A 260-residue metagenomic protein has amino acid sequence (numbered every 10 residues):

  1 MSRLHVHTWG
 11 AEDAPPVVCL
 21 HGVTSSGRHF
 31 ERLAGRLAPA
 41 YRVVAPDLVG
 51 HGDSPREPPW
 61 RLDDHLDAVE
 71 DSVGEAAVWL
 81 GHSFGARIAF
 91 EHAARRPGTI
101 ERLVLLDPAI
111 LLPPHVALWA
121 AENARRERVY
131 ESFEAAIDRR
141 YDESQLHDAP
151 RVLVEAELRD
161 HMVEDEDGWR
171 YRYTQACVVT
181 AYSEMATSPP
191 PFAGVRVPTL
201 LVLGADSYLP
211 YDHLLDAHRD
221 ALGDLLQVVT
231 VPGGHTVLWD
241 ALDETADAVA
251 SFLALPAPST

Functional and structural regions predicted by a protein language model:
H7-D53: Conserved HGGG/HGGXW glycine-rich cap/lid loop of the alpha/beta-hydrolase fold
W9, R32, V44-G81: Active-site loop/oxyanion-hole signature of alpha/beta-hydrolase fold enzymes
V18-G22, H82, L203: The conserved beta1-alpha1 loop
G81, G85, A89: Gly/Ala-rich beta-loop-alpha elbow adjacent to hydrolase catalytic centers
E91-A94, E101-E134: Flexible "cap/lid" loop of the alpha/beta hydrolase fold
E131-A186: Conserved alpha/beta-hydrolase catalytic His-Asp/Glu region
P198-G233: Conserved loop-alpha-helix segment in the C-terminal half of the alpha/beta-hydrolase fold that carries the catalytic
G233-L242: Catalytic histidine-centered segment of alpha/beta-hydrolase-like enzymes
